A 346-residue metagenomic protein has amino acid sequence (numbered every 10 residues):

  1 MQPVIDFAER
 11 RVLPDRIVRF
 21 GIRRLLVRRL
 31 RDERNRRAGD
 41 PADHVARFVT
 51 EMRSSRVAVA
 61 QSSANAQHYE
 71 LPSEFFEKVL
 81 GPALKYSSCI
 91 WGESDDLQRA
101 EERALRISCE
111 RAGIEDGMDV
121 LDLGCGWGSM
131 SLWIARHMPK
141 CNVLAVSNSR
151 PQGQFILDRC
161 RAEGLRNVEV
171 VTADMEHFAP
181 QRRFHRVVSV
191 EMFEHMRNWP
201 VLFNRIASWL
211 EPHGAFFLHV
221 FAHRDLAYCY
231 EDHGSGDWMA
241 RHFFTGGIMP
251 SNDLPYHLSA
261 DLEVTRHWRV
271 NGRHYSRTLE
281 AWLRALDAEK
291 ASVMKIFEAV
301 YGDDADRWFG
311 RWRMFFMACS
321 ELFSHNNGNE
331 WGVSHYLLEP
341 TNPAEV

Functional and structural regions predicted by a protein language model:
R29-R111: Conserved Class I S-adenosyl-L-methionine-dependent methyltransferase catalytic core
G117-G126: Conserved class I S-adenosyl-L-methionine
W127-P139: Conserved SAM-binding loop of SAM-dependent methyltransferases across substrates and taxa, primarily the Class I
N142-S147: Conserved SAM-binding motif I beta-strand of class I
E163-M175: Conserved SAM-binding strand-loop segment of SAM-dependent methyltransferases
H177-V187: A short acidic, Gly/Pro-enriched loop at the edge of an enzyme's catalytic core that lines a small-molecule cofactor
P200-A215: A short glycine-rich, Lys/Arg-flanked "PGG" loop and its adjoining helix->strand segment in the class I
A222, Y228-V333, E339-P343: Substrate-binding/catalytic lobe of Class I Rossmann-like enzymes that use SAM or dcSAM, i.e., the mid-to-C-terminal
